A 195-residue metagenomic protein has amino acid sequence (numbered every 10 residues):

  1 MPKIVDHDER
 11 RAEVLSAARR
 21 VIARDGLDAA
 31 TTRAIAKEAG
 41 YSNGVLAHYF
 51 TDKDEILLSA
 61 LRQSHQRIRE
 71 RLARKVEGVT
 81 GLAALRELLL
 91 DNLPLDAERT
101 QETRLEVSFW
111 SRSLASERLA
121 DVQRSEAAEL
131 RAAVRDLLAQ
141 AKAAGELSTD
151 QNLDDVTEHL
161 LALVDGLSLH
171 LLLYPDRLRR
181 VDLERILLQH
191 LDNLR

Functional and structural regions predicted by a protein language model:
M1-E9, R20: N-terminal intrinsically disordered/low-complexity leader segments
E13, A17-S59: Helix-turn-helix
R20, R24, D52, R74 (+5 more regions): Conserved amphipathic alpha-helical interaction elements at protein-protein interfaces in regulatory, energy-coupling
T51-E55, V76-T80, A97, Q101 (+3 more regions): Residues in soluble alpha-helical coiled-coils and helical-bundle/repeat scaffolds
S59, E70-T103, L153-L160: Hydrophobic alpha-helical connector segments
R62-R67: Short, basic, alpha-helical segments at the C-terminal edge of helix-turn-helix-like DNA-binding modules
E87-D136: Short secondary-structure transition hinges
T100, R118-R124, A128, K142-L194: Hydrophobic/aromatic-rich alpha-helical bundle segments in the mid-to-C-terminal region
